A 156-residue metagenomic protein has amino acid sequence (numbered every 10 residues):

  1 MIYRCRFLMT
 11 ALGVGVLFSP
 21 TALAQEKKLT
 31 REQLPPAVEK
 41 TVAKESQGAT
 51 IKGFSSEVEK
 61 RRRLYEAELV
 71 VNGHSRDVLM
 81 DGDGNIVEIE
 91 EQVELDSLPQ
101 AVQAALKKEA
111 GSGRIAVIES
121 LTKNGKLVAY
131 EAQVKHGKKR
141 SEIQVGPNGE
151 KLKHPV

Functional and structural regions predicted by a protein language model:
I2-M9, P20-V156: Long, terminal "pre-/pro-" and other extracytoplasmic accessory regions that lie outside the mature folded/catalytic
G15-S19: Hydrophobic alpha-helical segments of integral membrane proteins
